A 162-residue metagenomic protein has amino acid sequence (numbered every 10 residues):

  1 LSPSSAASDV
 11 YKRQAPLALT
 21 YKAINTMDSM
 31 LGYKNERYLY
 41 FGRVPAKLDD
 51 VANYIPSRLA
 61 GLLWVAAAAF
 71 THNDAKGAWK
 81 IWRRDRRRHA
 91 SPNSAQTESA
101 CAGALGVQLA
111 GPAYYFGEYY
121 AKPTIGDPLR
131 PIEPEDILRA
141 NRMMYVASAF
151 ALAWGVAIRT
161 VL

Functional and structural regions predicted by a protein language model:
L1-A7, Y11: Single conserved hydrophobic/aromatic residue that forms the stacking wall/gate of nucleotide- or nucleobase-binding
S8, V146-A153: Hydrophobic alpha-helical transmembrane segments of multipass membrane transporters and ion channels, focusing on
K12-I24: Membrane-embedded alpha-helical segments that form the functional core of polytopic membrane enzymes, especially those
A23, M27, L31: Active-site His/Glu-centered metal-binding helix of metallohydrolases
N35-E135: Membrane-proximal soluble regions of multi-pass membrane proteins
A140: C-terminal binding/interaction regions
V156-L162: Juxtamembrane boundary at the C-terminal end of a transmembrane helix
